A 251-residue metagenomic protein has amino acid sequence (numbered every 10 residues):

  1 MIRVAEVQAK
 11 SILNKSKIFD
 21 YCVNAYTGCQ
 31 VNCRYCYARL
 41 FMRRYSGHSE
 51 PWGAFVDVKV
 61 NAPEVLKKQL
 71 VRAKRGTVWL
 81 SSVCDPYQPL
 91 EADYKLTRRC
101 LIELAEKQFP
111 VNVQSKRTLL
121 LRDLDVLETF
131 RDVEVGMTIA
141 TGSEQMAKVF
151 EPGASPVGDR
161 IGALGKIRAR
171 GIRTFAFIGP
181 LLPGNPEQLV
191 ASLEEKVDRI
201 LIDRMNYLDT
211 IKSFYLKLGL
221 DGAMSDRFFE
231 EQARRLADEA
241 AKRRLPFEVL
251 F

Functional and structural regions predicted by a protein language model:
M1-E134, G142-Q145, V157, A169 (+1 more regions): Conserved Radical SAM active-site core
M1-Q8, N14-K15, L181-F251: Auxiliary Fe-S-binding modules of radical SAM enzymes
T77-W79, P110-N112, D132-G136, R173-F175 (+2 more regions): Structural preference for beta-strand elements that scaffold enzyme active sites
V83-D85, K116-T118, T138-G142, G179-L181 (+2 more regions): Active-site beta-loop-alpha junctions enriched in small/polar residues
T97, L120, R160, P186 (+2 more regions): Aromatic/hydrophobic pocket-lining residues that form the small-molecule binding cavity in soluble enzyme cores
A105, E128, I161-G171, A237-L245: Surface-exposed amphipathic alpha-helices with a cationic face
D125-S143, D198-I211: Non-cysteine beta-strand/loop elements that form the S-adenosyl-L-methionine
G153, A163-P186: Conserved strand-turn element in the central/C-terminal portion of the radical SAM core barrel that lines
